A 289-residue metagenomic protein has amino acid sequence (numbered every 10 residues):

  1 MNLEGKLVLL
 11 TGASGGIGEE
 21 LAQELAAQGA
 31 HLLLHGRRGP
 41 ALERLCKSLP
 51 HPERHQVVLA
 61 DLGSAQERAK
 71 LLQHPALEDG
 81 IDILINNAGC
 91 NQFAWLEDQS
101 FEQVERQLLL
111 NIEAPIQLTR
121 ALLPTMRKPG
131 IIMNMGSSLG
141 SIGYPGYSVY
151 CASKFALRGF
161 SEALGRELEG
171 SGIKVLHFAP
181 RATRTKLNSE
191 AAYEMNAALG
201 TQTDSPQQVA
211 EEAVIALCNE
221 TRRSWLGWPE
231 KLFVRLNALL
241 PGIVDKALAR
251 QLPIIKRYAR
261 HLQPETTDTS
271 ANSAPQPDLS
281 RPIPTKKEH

Functional and structural regions predicted by a protein language model:
S14-G15: Conserved glycine-rich cofactor-binding loop
Q28-L45: Conserved glycine-rich Rossmann-like NAD(P)H-binding loop of the short-chain dehydrogenase/reductase
N87-Q92: Conserved NAD(P)H cofactor-binding loop of Rossmann-fold oxidoreductase domains
W95-L96, S100-L108: Substrate-binding pocket helix/loop in short-chain dehydrogenase/reductase
T119, S153: Active-site helix of classical SDR
S137: Residue(s) in the substrate-gating loop at a strand-loop-helix junction that position the organic substrate next
E169-E230: SDR active-site lid
